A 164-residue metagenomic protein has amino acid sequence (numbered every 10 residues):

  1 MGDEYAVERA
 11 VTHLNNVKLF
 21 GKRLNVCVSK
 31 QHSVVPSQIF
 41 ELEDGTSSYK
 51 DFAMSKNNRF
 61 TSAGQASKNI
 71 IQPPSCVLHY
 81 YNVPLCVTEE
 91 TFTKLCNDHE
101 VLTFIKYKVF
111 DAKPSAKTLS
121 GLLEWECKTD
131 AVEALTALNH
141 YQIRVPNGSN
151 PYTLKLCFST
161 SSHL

Functional and structural regions predicted by a protein language model:
G2, A6-L78, T91-K94, T103 (+2 more regions): Eukaryotic nuclear low-complexity, Arg/Ser/Gly/Pro-rich intrinsically disordered regions
N57-L164: Eukaryotic modular interaction domains in large regulatory/scaffold proteins
